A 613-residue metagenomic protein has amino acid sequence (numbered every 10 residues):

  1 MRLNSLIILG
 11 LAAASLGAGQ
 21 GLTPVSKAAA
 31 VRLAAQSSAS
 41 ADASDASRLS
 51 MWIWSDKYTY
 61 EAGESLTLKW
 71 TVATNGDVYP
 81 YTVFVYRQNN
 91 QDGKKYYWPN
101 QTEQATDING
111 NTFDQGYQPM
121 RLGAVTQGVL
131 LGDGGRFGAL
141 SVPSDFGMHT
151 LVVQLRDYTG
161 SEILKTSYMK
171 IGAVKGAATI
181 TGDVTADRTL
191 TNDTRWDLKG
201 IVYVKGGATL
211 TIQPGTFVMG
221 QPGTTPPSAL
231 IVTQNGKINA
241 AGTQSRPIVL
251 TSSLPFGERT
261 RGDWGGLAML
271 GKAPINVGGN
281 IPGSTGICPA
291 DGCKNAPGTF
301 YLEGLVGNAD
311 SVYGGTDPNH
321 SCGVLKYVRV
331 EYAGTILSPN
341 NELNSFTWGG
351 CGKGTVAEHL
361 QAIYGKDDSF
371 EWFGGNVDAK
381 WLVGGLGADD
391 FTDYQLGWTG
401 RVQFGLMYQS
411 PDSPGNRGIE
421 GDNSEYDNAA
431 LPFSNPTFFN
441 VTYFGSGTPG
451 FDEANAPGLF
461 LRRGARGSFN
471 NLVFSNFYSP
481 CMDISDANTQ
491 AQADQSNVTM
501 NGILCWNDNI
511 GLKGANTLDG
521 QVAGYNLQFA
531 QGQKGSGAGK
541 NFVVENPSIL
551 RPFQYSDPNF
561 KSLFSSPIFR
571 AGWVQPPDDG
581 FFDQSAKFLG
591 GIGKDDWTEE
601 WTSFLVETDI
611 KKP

Functional and structural regions predicted by a protein language model:
M1-S5: Positively charged n-region of N-terminal signal peptides that target proteins for export
G10-A18: Hydrophobic h-region of N-terminal signal peptides that target proteins for export in Gram-negative bacteria
Q20-S26, A43: Cleaved targeting-peptide boundary
A29-S50: Proline/serine/threonine-rich low-complexity linkers at boundaries of modular beta-sandwich domains
A43-A173: Extended, solvent-exposed regions of the mature portions of secreted/cell-surface glycoproteins
Y86-D92, Q234-Q244, T489: Short edge-strand/loop segments of extracellular domains
L155-T159, T216, L254: Surface-exposed loop/turn motifs at beta-strand-loop junctions within extracellular Ig-like and Fibronectin type III
G172-T211, Q221-N235, P247, T251-D367 (+1 more regions): Extracellular beta-rich repeat passengers
